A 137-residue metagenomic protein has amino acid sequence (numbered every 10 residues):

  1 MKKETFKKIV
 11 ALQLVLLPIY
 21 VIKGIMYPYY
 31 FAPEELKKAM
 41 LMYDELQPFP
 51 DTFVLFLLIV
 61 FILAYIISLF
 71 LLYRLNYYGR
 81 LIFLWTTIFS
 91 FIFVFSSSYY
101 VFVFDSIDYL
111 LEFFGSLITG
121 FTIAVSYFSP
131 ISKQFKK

Functional and structural regions predicted by a protein language model:
M1-K137: Topology signature of small-to-medium multi-pass alpha-helical membrane proteins
